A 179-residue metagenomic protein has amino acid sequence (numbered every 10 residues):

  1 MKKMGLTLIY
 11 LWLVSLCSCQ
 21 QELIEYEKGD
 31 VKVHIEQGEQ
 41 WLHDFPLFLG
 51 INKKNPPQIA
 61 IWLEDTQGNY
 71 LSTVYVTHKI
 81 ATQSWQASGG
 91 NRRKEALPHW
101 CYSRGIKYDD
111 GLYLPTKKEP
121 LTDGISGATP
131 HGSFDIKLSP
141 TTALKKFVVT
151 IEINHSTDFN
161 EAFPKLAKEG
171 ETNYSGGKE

Functional and structural regions predicted by a protein language model:
M4-V14: Sec-dependent N-terminal signal peptides
L13-I24: Bacterial Sec-dependent signal peptides at the C-terminal "C-region" and cleavage site
L23-G29, K53: Flexible, solvent-exposed loop/hinge segments and secondary-structure transition points
D30, P56-A60, K146-V148: Exposed beta-strand and adjacent loop surfaces of beta-rich binding modules that mediate intermolecular recognition
K32-K54, K79, F159: Short amphipathic, basic-aromatic surface patches that mediate peripheral association with negatively charged
K53, E64-L166: Structured domain cores in non-transmembrane regions
P164-E179: Short beta-strand elements
